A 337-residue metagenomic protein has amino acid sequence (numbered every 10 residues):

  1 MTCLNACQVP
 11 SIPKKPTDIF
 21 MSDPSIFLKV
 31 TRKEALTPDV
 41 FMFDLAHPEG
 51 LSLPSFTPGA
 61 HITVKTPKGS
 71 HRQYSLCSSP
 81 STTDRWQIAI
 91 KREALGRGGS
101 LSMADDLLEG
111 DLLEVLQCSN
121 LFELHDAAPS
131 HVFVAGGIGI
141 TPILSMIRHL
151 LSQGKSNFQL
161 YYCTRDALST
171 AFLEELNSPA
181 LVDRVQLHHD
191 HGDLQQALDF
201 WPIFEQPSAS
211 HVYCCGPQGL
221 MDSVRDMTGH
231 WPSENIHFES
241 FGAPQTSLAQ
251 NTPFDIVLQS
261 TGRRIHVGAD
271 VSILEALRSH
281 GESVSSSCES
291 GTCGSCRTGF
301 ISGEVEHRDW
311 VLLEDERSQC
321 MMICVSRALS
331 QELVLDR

Functional and structural regions predicted by a protein language model:
P13, L101-S260, H266: FNR/FR-type flavoprotein reductase catalytic core
P13-L112, P129, T164-D166, E175: Ferredoxin-reductase
P67, C118-S119, I301: Short, surface-exposed secondary-structure boundary micro-motifs
P142, R278, E282-H307, R317-S330: Local cysteine-cluster metal-coordination motifs and their immediate loop/turn environment, predominantly Fe-S cluster
T252-S285: C-terminal accessory/binding modules appended to enzymatic or scaffolding proteins
